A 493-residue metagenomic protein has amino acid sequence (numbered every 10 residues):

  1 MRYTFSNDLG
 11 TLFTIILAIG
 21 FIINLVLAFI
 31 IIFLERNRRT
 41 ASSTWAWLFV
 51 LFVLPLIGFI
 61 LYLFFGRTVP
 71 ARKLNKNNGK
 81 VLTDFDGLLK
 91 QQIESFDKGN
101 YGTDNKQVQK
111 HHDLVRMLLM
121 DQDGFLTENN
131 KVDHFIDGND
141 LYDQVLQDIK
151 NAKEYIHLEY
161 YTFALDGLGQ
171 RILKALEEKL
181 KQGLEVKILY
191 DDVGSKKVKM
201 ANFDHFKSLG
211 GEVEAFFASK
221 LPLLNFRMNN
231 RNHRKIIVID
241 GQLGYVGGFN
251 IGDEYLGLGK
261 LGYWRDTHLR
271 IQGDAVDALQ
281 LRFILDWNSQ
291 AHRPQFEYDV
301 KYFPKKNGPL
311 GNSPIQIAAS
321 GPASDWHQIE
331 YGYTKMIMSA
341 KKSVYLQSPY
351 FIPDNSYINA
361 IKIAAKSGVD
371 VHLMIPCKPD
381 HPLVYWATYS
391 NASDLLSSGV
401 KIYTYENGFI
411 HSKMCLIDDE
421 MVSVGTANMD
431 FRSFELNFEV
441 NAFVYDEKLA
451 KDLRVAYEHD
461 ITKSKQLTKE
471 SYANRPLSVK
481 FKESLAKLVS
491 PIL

Functional and structural regions predicted by a protein language model:
M1-Y331, K335, S339, P379 (+4 more regions): N-terminal localization/anchoring segments of enzymes in phospholipid and broader phosphate metabolism
A340, Y350-H372, P376, H381: Helical hairpin unit composed of two closely spaced alpha helices linked by a short loop
Q347: Short alpha-helical functional segments enriched in proximate histidine and acidic residues
S356-I358, Y385-A387, I417: Histidine/acidic-residue-rich catalytic or RNA/ligand-binding cores of hydrolases and nuclease-related proteins
A360-A364, S390, H459: Short, solvent-exposed amphipathic alpha-helical segments in soluble enzyme and RNA/protein-processing domains
I402-E406: Active-site donor-binding acidic/aromatic loop of nucleotide-activated sugar and phosphosugar transferases involved
K413: Catalytic-core elements of nucleic-acid end-processing and repair enzymes
